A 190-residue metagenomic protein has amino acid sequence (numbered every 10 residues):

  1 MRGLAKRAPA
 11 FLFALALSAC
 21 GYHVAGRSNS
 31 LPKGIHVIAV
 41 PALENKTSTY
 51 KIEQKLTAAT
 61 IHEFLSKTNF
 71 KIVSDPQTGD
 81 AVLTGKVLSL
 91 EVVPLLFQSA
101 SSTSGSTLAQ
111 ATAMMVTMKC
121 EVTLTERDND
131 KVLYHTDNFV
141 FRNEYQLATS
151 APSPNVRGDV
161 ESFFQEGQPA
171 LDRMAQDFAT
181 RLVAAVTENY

Functional and structural regions predicted by a protein language model:
M1-C20: Sec-dependent bacterial lipoprotein signal peptides
R7-A10, P41-A42, Y50-T57, L83-E91 (+1 more regions): A generic short-segment signal for beta-strand/edge and adjacent turn/coil regions
A16-S18, R27, E144-Q146, S150: Short linear sequence elements within intrinsically disordered, low-complexity coil regions
C20-Q77, L95, D128, S153 (+3 more regions): A structural "domain/chain start" motif
A42-Y50, V160-L171: Second-shell loop/turn segments in exported
T68-K71, Q77-S153, R157-E166: Surface-exposed short loop/turn segments
V116, A170, M174, F178: Soluble or luminal CAZymes and related metallo-dependent hydrolases
